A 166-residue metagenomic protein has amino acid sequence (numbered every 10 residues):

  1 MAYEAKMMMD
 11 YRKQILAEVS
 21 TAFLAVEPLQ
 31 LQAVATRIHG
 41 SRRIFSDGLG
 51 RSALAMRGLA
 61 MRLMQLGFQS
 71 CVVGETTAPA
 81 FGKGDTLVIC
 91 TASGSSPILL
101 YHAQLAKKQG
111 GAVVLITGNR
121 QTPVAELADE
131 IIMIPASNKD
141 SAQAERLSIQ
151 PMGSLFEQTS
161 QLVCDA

Functional and structural regions predicted by a protein language model:
M1-A25: Generic N-terminal amphipathic, Lys/Arg-enriched alpha-helix
A5, M9-D10, V34-A35, T77-P79 (+1 more regions): Short, flexible segments with low predicted structural confidence
Y11, I15, T159, V163-A166: Short, hydrophobic-biased amphipathic alpha-helical segments
E18-V26, L66, I134, A166: Change "in soluble alpha/beta enzymes" to "in soluble alpha/beta proteins
F23-G40: A short, well-structured juxtamembrane/interface segment
I44-L49, A55-L162: Glycine-rich phosphate-binding loops that contact phosphosugars or nucleotide phosphates
